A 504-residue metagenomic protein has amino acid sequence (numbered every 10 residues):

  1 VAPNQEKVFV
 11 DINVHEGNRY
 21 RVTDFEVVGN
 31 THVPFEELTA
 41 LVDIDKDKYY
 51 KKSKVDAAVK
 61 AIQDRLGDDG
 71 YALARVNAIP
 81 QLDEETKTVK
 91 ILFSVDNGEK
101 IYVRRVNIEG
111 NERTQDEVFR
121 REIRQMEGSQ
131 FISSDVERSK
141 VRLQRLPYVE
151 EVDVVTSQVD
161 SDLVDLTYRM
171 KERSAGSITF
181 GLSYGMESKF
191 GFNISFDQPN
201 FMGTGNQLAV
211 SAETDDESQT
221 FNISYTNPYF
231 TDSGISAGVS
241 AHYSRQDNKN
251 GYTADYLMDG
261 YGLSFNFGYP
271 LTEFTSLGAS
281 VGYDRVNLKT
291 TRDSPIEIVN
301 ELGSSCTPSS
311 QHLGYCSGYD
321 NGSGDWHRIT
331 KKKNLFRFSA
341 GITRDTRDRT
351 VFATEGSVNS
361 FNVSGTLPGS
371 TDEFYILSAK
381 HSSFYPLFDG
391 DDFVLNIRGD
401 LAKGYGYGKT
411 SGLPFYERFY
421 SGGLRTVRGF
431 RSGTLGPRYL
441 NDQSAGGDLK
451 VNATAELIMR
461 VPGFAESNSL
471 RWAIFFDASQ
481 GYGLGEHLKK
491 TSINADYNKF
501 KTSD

Functional and structural regions predicted by a protein language model:
V1-K54, I79-S133, S157-F190, S233-S236 (+1 more regions): Periplasmic POTRA and POTRA-like interaction domains that precede and scaffold membrane channels/assemblies
R21, H32, R113, S129-S360 (+3 more regions): Gram-negative/organellar outer-membrane beta-barrel architecture
V28-G29, G110, A254-G260, S294-S304 (+3 more regions): Flexible, surface-exposed loop regions and adjacent strand-edge segments of Gram-negative outer-membrane beta-barrel
K54-L73, D135-V152: Amphipathic, non-transmembrane alpha-helical segments in extracytoplasmic/periplasmic proteins
Y71-R75, M258-G262, F374-S378, A453: Amphipathic hydrophobic-ligand
I123, F190-P199, Q207-P228, S236-S240 (+2 more regions): C-terminal transmembrane beta-barrel domains of outer membrane proteins
